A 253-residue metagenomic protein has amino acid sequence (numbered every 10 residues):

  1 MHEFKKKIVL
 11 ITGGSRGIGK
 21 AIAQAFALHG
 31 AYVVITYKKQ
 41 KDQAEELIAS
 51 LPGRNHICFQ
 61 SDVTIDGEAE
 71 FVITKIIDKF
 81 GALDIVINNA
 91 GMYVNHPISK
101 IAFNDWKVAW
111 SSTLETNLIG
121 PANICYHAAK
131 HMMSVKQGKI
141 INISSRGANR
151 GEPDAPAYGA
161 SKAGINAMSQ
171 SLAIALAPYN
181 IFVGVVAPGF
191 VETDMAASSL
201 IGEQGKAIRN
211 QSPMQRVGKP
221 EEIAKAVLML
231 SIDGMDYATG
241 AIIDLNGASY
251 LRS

Functional and structural regions predicted by a protein language model:
I8, S15-G17: Conserved glycine-rich cofactor-binding loop
E70, Y93-S111, S134, D154-A157 (+1 more regions): Conserved mid-core segment of classical short-chain dehydrogenase/reductases
M92, F103-A122, Q137, I141 (+2 more regions): Catalytic Tyr-X3-Lys loop
C125, S161, S169: Active-site helix of classical SDR
K130, I174-A175, D236: Alpha-helical segment proximal to the catalytic Tyr-Lys
S145: Residue(s) in the substrate-gating loop at a strand-loop-helix junction that position the organic substrate next
R150, L228, T239-S253: Short C-terminal tail/terminal secondary-structure segment of NAD(P)H-dependent dehydrogenase/reductase domains
A177-F182, A238-G240: Short, small/polar-rich loop/turn modules that mediate ligand/substrate recognition or access, typified
